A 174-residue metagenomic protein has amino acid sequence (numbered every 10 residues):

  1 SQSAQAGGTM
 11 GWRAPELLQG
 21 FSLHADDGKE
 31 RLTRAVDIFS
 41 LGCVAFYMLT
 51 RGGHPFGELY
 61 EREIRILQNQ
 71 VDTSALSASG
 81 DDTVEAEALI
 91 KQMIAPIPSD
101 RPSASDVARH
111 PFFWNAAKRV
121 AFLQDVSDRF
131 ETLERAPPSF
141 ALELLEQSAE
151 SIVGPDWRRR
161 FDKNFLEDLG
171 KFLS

Functional and structural regions predicted by a protein language model:
Q2-H24: Conserved activation segment of eukaryotic-like protein kinases, specifically the C-terminal portion of the activation
G7, L32-A35, G80-T83: Short, solvent-exposed loop/helix junctions and linker helices that flank or host conserved functional motifs
Q19-A75: Conserved C-lobe activation region of Hanks-type protein kinase-like domains
L49, L67, I94-I97, A108: Protein kinase-like catalytic domain
G80-I94: Conserved C-terminal C-lobe helix
P96-D100, D106-V120: Terminal C-lobe "cap" of eukaryotic-type protein kinase domains
R119-S174: Regulatory extensions appended to serine/threonine kinase catalytic cores
